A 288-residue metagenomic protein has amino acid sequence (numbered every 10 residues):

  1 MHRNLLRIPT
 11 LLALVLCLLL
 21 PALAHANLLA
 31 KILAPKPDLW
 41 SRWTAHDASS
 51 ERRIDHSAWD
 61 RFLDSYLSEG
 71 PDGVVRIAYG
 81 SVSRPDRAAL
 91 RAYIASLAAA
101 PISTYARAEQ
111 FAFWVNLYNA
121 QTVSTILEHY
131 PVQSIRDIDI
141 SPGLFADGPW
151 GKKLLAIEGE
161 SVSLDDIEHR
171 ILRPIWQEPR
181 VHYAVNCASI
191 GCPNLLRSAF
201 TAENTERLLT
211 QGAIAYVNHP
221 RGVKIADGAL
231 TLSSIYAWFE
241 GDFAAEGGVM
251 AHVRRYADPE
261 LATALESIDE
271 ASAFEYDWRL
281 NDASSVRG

Functional and structural regions predicted by a protein language model:
M1-L5: N-terminal secretory signal peptides that target proteins for export/translocation
P9-P21: Bacterial N-terminal signal peptides
A22-A26: Sec/Tat signal peptide C-region and signal peptidase I cleavage site
N27-V115, N119-G288: Interaction/scaffold regions that mediate signaling and macromolecular assembly across diverse proteins
